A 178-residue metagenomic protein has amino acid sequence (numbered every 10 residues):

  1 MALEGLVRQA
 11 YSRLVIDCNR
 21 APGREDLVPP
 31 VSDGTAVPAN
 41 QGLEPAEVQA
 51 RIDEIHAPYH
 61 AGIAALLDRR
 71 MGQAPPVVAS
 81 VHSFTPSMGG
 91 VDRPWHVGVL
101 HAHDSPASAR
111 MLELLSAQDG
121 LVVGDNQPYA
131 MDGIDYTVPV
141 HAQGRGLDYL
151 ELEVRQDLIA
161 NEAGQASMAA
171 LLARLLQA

Functional and structural regions predicted by a protein language model:
M1-V78, S83-A178: N-terminal catalytic or cofactor-binding beta/alpha core of small enzyme domains
